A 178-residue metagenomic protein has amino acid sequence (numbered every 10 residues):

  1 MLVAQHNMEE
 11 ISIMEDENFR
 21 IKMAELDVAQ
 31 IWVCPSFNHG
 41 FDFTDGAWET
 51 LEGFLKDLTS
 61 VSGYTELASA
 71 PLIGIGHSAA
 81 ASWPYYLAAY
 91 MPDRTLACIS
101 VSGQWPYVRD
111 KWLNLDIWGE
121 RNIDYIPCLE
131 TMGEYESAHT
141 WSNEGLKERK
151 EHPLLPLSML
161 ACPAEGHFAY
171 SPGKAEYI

Functional and structural regions predicted by a protein language model:
M1, L72-T95, I99, W105 (+1 more regions): A domain-start/cap signature at the N-terminus of enzymes
M1-N7: Short beta-strand element of the alpha/beta-hydrolase
N7-I11, Q30, P35-F41, S78-S82 (+3 more regions): Solvent-exposed loop/turn segments at secondary-structure junctions within structured extracellular/periplasmic domains
I13-I31: Short amphipathic alpha-helix adjacent to the substrate-entry channel of hydrolases
I21-L26, E66-A68, S78-A79, Y90-M91 (+2 more regions): Extracellular/periplasmic catalytic domains that process cell-envelope and extracellular macromolecules
A24, Q30-G53: Cap/lid segment of the alpha/beta-hydrolase catalytic domain
D42-S82, A89-T95: Gly/Ser-rich "nucleophile elbow"/oxyanion-hole loop immediately N-terminal to the catalytic nucleophile in hydrolases
L96-Y177: The feature captures the conserved acid-bearing segment of alpha/beta-hydrolase catalytic domains
